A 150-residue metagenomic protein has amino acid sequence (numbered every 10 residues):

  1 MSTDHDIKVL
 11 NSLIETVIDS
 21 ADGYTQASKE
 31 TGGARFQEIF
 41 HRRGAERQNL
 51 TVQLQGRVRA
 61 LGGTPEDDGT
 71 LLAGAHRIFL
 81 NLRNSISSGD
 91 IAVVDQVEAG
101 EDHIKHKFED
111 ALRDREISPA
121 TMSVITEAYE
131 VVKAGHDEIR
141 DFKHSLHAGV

Functional and structural regions predicted by a protein language model:
M1-I7, L61, L82-S85, D90 (+1 more regions): Membrane-interacting alpha-helical segments
S2-T31, A92-P119: Alpha-helical bundle segments that constitute or directly flank the non-heme di-iron/ferroxidase center
H5-L13, A34-V52, D90-V94, A120-V132: Alpha-helical scaffold segments that form or flank carboxylate-/histidine-based iron centers
A21, T51, Q55-V58, F79 (+4 more regions): A structural signal for well-ordered alpha-helices, especially hydrophobic packing surfaces of coiled-coils
A27-T31, V58-L61, I86-G89, L112-R115 (+1 more regions): Secondary-structure edge/capping motif, primarily at the C-terminal ends of alpha-helices and the immediately following
E38-L71, I139-F142: Conserved alpha-helical segments that form or flank metal/cofactor-binding pockets of metalloenzymes
G56-K105: Carboxylate-rich helix-loop segments that flank metal/cofactor sites and access channels in metalloenzymes
V97-V150: Preference for long, well-ordered alpha-helical segments
